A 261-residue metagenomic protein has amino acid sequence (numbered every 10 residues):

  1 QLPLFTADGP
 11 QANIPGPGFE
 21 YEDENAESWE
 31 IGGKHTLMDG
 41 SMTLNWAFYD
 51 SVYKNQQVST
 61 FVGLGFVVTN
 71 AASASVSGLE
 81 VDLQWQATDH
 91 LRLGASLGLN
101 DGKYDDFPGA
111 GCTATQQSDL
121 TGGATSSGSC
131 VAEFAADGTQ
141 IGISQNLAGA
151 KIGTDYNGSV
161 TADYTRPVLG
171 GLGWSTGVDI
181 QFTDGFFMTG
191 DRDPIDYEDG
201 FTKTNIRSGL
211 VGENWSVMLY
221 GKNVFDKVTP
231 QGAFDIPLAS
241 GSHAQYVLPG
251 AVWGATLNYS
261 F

Functional and structural regions predicted by a protein language model:
Q1-N45, D50-V52, T60-Q86, K151-Y156 (+1 more regions): Outer-membrane beta-barrel signature, preferentially recognizing the C-terminal barrel domain of Gram-negative
L4-N13, Q56-L64, N100, D105-C112 (+2 more regions): Outer-membrane beta-barrel translocator domains and adjoining extracellular loop/strand segments of Gram-negative
A12-E20, L64-N70, A114-S129, L238-A244: Surface-exposed loop/turn segments flanking beta-strands in extracellular/periplasmic regions
D39-L44, H90-L93, L169-L172, N214-L219: Repeated loop/turn-to-beta-strand initiation elements of outer-membrane beta-barrel proteins
V52, N70-D191, T256-S260: Gram-negative outer-membrane beta-barrel transporters
Q181-D191, L210-F261: C-terminal beta-signal and adjacent terminal beta-strands/loops of Gram-negative outer-membrane beta-barrel proteins
F201-K203, S216: Strand-loop-strand
T204-S208: Feature captures outer-membrane beta-barrel proteins of Gram-negative bacteria and organelles
